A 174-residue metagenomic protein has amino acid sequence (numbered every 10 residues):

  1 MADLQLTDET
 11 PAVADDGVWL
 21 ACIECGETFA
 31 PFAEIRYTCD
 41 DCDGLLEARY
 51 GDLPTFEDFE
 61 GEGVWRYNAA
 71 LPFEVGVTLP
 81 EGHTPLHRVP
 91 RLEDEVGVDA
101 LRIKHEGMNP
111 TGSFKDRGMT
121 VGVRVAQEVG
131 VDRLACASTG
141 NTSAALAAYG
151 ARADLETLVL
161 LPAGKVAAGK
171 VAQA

Functional and structural regions predicted by a protein language model:
A2-A174: PLP-dependent amino-acid enzyme catalytic core
